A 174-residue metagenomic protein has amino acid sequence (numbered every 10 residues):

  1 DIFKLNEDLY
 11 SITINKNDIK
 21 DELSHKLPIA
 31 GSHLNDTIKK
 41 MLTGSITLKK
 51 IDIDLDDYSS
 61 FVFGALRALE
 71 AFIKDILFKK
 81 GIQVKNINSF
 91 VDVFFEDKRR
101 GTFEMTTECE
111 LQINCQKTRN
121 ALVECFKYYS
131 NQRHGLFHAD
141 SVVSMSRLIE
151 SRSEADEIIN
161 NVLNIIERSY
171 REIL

Functional and structural regions predicted by a protein language model:
I2-S60: Charged alpha-helical initiation segments
L5-D8, D18-E22, K26, T37 (+6 more regions): Charge-rich, solvent-exposed alpha-helical interaction surfaces
D8-K16, K20, L27, G31 (+8 more regions): Intrinsic-disorder-associated interaction segments
S24, P28, T47-K50, I82 (+5 more regions): Generic surface-pattern signal
K39-T43, R67, A71, N131-H134: Generic structural signal for well-ordered, non-membrane alpha-helices
I46, L55-I82: Short, hydrophobic, well-ordered secondary-structure elements
I76-V123: Flexible secondary-structure boundary motifs
C115-L174: Charge-enriched, short contiguous segments at helix-coil
